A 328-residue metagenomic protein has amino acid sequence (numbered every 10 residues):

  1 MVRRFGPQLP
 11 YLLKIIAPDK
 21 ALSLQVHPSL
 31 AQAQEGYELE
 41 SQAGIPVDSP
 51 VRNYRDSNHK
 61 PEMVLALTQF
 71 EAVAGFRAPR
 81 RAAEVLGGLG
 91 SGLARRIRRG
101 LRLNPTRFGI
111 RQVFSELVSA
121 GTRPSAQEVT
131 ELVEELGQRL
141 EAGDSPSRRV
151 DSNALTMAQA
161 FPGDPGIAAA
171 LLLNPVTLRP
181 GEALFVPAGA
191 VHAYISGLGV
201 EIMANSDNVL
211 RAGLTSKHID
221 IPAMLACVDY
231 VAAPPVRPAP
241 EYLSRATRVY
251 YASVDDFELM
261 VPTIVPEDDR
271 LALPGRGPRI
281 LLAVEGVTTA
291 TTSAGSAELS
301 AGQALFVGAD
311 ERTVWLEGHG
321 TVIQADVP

Functional and structural regions predicted by a protein language model:
M1, P18-A21, L39, N53-R80 (+6 more regions): Glycine- and acidic-residue-biased ligand/ion/polar-headgroup-sensing regions
M1-G143, S216-P234: Transition-metal
P10-I15, L173, E241-L271: A short glycine-rich, His/Asp/Glu-containing loop-to-beta-strand
K20, S29, F70-A72, A183 (+7 more regions): Short, glycine-/Ser/Thr-/acidic-enriched flexible segments
L22, M63-Q69, G197-S216, F257 (+1 more regions): A short hydrophobic beta-strand segment most commonly corresponding to one strand of the jelly-roll/cupin
G137-N205: Acidic, glycine-rich loop-and-beta core segments that form the ion-binding/anion-interacting portion of active sites
L173-V186, A190-Y194, P262, T292-T313 (+1 more regions): Short acidic-glycine-tyrosine-enriched beta hairpin
L198-V249: C-terminal, non-catalytic macromolecule-binding modules
